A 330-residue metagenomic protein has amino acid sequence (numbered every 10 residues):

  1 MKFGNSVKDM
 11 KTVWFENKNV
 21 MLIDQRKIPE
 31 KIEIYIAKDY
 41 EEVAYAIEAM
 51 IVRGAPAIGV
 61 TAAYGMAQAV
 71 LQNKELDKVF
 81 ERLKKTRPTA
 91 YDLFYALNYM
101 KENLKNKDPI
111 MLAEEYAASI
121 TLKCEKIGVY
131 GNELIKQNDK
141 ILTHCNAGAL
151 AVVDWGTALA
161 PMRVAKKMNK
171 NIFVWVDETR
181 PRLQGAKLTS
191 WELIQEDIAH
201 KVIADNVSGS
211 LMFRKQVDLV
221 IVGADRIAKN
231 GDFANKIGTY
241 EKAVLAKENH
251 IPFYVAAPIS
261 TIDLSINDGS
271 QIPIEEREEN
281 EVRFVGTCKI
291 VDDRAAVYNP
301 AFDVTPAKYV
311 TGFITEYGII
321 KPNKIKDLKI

Functional and structural regions predicted by a protein language model:
K2-N19, K84-K140, K247-F253, A257 (+2 more regions): C-terminal binding/interaction regions
K11-K105: Long amphipathic alpha-helical segments
I23, T61, G65, A96 (+4 more regions): Short beta-strand segments
I36, Y40-V43, A55, G59 (+12 more regions): Generic structural signal for well-ordered, non-membrane alpha-helical segments in soluble metabolic enzymes
A49-A62, N146-D154, N299-I314: Conserved phosphate/anionic-ligand binding catalytic regions in large, soluble enzymes, centered on
Y95-L142, I172, V176-V220: Ligand-binding beta-strand-loop-alpha-helix segment within the catalytic cores of soluble metabolic enzymes
G156-K167, A243: Histidine-anchored nucleotide/phosphate-binding helix
N171, D177-I330: Conserved phosphate- and dinucleotide-binding cores of soluble alpha/beta proteins, encompassing both enzyme active
